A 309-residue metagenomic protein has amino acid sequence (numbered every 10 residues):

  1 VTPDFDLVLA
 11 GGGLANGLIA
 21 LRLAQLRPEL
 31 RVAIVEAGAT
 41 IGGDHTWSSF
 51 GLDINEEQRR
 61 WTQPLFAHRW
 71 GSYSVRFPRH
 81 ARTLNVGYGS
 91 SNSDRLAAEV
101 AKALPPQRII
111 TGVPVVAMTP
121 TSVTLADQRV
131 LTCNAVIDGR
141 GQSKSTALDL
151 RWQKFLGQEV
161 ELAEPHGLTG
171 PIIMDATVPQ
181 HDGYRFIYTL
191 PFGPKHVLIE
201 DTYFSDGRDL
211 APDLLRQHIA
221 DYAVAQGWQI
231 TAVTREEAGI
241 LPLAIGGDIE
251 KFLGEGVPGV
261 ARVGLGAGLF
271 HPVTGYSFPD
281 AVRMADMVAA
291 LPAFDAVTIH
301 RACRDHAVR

Functional and structural regions predicted by a protein language model:
V8-G12, L21-W47: Glycine-rich FAD pyrophosphate-binding loop
N16-G17: N-terminal Rossmann-fold NAD(P) dinucleotide-binding loop
R22, Q107-V233, G247-I249: Predominantly flavin-linked oxidoreductase catalytic cores and closely associated redox partners
L52-P120: A conserved beta-strand/loop capping segment in the N-terminal third of enzymes that catalyze redox or closely related
T189, P194-K195, E255-V273: Short FAD-binding loop at a beta-strand-to-alpha-helix junction that anchors the flavin cofactor in diverse
Q229-F252, R262, C303-V308: Flavin (FAD/FMN) cofactor-binding core of flavoprotein oxidoreductases
G266-M287: A conserved FAD-binding loop/helix module that cradles the flavin
D286-R309: Active-site-proximal substrate-binding core of FAD-dependent oxidoreductases
